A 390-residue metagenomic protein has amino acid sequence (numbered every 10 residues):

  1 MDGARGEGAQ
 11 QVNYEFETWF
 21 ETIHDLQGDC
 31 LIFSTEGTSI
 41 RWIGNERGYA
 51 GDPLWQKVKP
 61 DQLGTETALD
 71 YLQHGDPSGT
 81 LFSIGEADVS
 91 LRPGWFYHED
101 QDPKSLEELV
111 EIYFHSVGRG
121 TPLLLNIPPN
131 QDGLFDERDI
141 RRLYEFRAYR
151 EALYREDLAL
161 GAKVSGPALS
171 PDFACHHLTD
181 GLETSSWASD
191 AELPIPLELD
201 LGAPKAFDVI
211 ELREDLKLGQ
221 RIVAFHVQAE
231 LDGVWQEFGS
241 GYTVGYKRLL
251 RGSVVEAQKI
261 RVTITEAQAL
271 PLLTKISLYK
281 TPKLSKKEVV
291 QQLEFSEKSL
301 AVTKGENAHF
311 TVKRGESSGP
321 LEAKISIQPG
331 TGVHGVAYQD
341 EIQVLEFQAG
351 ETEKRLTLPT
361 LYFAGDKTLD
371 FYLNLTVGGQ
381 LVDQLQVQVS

Functional and structural regions predicted by a protein language model:
M1-L193, L199, E211-R213, Q220 (+5 more regions): Mature catalytic domains of secreted/periplasmic carbohydrate-active enzymes
P194, G202-V209, A257, S318: Extended extracellular/luminal ectodomain segments enriched in beta-structured repeat modules
I195-L197, D208, E306-F310: Structural beta-strand segments of beta-rich domains
L199, K247-S253, E353-T360: Exposed aromatic-hydrophobic patches
Q220-D232: Short, surface-exposed beta-strand/strand-loop-strand elements in extracellular ectodomains
T263-A269: Short beta-strand-plus-loop segments that form exposed binding edges in beta-rich domains
A269-K287: Exposed low-complexity, polar/acidic, P/S/T/G-rich flexible segments that act as propeptides, protease-susceptible
K286-S390: Short boundary segments that mark the start of a structured unit
